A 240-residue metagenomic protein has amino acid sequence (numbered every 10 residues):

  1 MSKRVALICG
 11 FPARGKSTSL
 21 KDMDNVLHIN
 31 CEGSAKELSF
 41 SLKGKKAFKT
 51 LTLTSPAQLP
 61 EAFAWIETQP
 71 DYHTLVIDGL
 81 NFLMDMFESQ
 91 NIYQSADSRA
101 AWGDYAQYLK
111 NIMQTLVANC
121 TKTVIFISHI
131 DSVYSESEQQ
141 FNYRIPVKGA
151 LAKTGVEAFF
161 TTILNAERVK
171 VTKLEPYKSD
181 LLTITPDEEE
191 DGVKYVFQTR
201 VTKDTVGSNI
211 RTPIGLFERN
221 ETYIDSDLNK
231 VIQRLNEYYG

Functional and structural regions predicted by a protein language model:
M1-I77, N81-M84: Conserved P-loop
T18, L38, M86-F87, S135-S137 (+1 more regions): Short glycine-/acidic-enriched loop or helix-start segments at secondary-structure transitions that form or flank
K21, P70, N119-C120, A158: Structured loop/turn residues at beta-strand edges in well-structured enzyme cores
V26-H28, V124, I163-N165: Short, well-ordered beta-strand core segments
E32-K36, N81-F82, V124, I130-Y134 (+2 more regions): Conserved nucleotide-binding/hydrolysis micro-motifs of P-loop NTPases
W65, M86-S89, I130, T162 (+1 more regions): Amphipathic alpha-helical interaction surfaces
I77-T154: P-loop NTPase motor core
E136-G240: Conserved GTP-binding G-domain of TRAFAC-class P-loop NTPases and closely related GTPase folds
